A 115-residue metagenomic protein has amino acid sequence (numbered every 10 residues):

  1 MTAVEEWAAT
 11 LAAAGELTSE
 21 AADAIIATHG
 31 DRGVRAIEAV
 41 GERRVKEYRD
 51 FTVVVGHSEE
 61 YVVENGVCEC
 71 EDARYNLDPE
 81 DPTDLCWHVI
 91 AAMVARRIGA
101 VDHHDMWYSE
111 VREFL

Functional and structural regions predicted by a protein language model:
M1-L115: Long, low-complexity, compositionally biased intrinsically disordered regions
